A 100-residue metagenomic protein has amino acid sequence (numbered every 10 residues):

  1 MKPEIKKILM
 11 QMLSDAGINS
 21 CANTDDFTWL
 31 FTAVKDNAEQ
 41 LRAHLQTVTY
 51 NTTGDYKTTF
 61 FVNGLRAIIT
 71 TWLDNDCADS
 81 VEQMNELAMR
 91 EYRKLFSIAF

Functional and structural regions predicted by a protein language model:
M1-F100: Alpha-helical bundle regulatory/interaction domains
